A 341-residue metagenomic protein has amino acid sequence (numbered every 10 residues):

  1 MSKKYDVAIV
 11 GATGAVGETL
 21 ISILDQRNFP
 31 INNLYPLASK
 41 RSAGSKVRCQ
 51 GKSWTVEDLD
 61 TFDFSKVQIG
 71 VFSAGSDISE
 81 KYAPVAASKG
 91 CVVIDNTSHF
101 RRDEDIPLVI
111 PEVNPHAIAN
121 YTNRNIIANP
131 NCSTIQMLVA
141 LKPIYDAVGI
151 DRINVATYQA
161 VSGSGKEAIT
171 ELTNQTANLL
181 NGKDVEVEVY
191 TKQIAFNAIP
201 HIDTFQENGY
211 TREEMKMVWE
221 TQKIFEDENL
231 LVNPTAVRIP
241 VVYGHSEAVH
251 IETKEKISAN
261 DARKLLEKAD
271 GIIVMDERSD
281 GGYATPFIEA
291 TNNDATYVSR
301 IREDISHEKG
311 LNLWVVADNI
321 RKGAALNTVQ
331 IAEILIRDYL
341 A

Functional and structural regions predicted by a protein language model:
M1-I194, L230-L231, K264, G281 (+5 more regions): N-terminal Rossmann-like NAD(P) cofactor-binding subdomain of oxidoreductases, focused on the glycine-rich
G11, V185, V189, F205-R212 (+2 more regions): A short glycine-/small-residue-rich loop at the edge of a beta-strand within enzyme catalytic domains
I21, V218-Q222, R263, E267: Generic solvent-exposed, charged/amphipathic alpha-helical segments that serve as macromolecular interface scaffolds
K40-S42, C132-S133, T157-S164, A198-F205 (+2 more regions): Glycine-rich beta-alpha junction loops
Y121-A128, N197-N208, L313-V315: Helix-loop-beta segment of a Rossmann-like dinucleotide-binding subdomain
A195-V242: Oxyanion-binding "anion nests"
L230-A341: C-terminal active-site/capping subdomain that shapes the small-molecule cofactor and substrate pocket of enzyme
